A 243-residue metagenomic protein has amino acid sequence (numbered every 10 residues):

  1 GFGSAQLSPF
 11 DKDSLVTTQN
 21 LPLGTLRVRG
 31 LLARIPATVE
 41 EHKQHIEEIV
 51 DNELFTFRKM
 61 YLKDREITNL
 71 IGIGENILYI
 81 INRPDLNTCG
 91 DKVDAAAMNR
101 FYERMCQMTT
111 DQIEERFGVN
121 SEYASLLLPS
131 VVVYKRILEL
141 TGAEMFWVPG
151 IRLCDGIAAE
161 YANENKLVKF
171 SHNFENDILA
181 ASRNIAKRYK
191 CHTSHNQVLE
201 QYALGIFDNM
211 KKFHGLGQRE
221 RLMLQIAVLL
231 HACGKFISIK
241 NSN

Functional and structural regions predicted by a protein language model:
F2-Q6: Short glycine/serine/threonine-rich phosphate/pyrophosphate-binding segments that cradle anionic phosphate groups
P9-K12, T17-N243: Helical "lid/coupling" subdomains associated with nucleotide-phosphate turnover
